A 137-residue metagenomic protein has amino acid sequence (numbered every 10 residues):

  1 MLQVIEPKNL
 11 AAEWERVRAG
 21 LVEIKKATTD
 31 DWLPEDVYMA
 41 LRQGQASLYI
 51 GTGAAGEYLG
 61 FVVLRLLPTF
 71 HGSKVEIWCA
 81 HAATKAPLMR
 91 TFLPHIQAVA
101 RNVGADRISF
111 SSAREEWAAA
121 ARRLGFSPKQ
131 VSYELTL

Functional and structural regions predicted by a protein language model:
M1-W32: Short amphipathic alpha-helix that is part of the acyltransferase structural core
T28-L48: Active-site rim helix/loop that mediates acceptor-substrate recognition in acyltransferases
Y38-M39, L66-L67, A98: Short, flexible, glycine/charge-rich loop motifs used to bind or transfer phosphoryl groups or to couple energy/partner
Q43-A86: Conserved donor-binding loop and adjoining core beta-sheet/short helix segment in diverse acyl/aminoacyl transferases
A46, G125-P128: Short glycine-aromatic motifs
G72-A120, L124: Acyl-donor binding region in acyl/amide transferases
S127-L137: Conserved catalytic-core motifs of GNAT/GCN5-like acyltransferases
